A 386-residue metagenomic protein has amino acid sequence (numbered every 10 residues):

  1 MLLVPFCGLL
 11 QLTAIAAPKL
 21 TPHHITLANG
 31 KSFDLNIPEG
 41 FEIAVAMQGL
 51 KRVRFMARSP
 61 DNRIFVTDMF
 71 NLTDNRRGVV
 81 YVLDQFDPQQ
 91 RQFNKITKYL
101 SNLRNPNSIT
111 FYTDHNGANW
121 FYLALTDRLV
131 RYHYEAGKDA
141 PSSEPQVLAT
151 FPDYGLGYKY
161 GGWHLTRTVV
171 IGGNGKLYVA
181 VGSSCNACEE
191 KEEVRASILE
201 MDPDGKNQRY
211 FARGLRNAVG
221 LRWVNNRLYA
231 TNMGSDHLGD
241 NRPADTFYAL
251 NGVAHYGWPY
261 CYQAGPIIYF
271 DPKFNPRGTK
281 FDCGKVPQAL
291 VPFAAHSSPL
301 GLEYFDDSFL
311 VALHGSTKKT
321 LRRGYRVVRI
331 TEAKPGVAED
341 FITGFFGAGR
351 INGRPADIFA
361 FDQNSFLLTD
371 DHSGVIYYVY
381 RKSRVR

Functional and structural regions predicted by a protein language model:
A17-E39, T166, S183-N186, A196 (+9 more regions): Beta-propeller domain segments
P22-A28, A44-T73, S297-Y304, V311: Beta-strand-rich domains and repeat architectures in extracellular enzymes and scaffolds, especially beta-propellers
A46-L50, K98-R104, L148-D153, G157-G161 (+3 more regions): Surface loop/turn motifs at the tips and blade-to-blade linkers of beta-strand repeat domains
G49-R52, R76, K95, N102-N105 (+8 more regions): Beta-rich catalytic cores
F55, S108-F111, T168, G220 (+2 more regions): Conserved beta-strand position repeated once per blade in WD40 beta-propeller domains
S59-D61, F111-G117, I171-N174, R222-N226 (+2 more regions): Residue-level detector of Asp-centered blade-edge/turn motifs that repeat once per structural unit in beta-propeller
R76-D114: Blade-loop segments of beta-propeller domains
I96, L100-Y112, L125-I171: Asp-box/WD-like beta-propeller blade repeats and closely related beta-sheet repeat scaffolds
